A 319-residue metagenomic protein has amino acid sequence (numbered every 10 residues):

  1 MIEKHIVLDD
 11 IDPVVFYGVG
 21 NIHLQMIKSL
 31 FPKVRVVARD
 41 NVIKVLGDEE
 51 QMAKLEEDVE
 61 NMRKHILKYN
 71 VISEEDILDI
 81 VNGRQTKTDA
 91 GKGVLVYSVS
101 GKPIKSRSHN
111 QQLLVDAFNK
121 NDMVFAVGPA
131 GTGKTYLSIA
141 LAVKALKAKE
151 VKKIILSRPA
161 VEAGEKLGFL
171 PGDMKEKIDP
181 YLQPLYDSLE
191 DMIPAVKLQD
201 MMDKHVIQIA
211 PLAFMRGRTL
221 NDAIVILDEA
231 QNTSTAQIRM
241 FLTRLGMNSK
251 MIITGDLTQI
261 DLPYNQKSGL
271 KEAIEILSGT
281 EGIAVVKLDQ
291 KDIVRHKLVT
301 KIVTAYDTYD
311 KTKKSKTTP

Functional and structural regions predicted by a protein language model:
M1-V14: N-terminal presequence-like segments and adjacent domain-start helices
I11, N21, E49-E50, N232 (+1 more regions): Short, surface-exposed acidic/glycine-rich loop or hinge patches that mediate macromolecular interfaces
I11-F31: Short amphipathic alpha-helix segments
H23, L55-D58, I238-F241: Hydrophobic side chains in well-ordered alpha-helices
S29, V36-G91: Interdomain "pre-motor" coupling segment immediately N-terminal to P-loop NTPase/helicase cores
F31-P32, I193: A broad structural signal for alpha-helix termini and local helix breaks/kinks
P32-V36, V285-V286: A short linear hydrophobic-aromatic micro-motif
Y97-L227, Q231-P319: Conserved helicase motor core of SF1/SF2 NTP-dependent helicases
